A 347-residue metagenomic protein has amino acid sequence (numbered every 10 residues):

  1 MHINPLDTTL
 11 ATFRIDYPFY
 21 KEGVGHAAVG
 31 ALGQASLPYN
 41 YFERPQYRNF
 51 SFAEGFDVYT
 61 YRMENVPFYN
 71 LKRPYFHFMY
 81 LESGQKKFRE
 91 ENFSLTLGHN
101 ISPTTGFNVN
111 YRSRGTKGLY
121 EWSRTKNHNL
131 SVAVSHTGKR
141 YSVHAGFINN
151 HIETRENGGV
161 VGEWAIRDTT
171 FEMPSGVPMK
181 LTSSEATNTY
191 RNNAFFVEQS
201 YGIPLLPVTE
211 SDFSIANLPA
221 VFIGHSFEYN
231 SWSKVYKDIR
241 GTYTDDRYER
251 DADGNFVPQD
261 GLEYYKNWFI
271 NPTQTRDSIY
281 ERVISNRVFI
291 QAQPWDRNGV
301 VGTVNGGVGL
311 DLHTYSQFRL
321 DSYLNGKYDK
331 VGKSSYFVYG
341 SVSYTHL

Functional and structural regions predicted by a protein language model:
M1-A194, G202-N217: Membrane-proximal, glycine/serine-rich, low-complexity loop/turn segments characteristic of large bacterial
Y59-T60, F78-M79, R114-T116, G176-E185 (+3 more regions): Extracytoplasmic loops and strand-loop junctions of Gram-negative outer membrane beta-barrel proteins
M79-S83, R112-R114, I148-N150, G202 (+4 more regions): Outer-membrane beta-barrel pore domains and translocons
L95, V132-V134, V197-Q199, N286-I290 (+1 more regions): Membrane-embedded beta-strands of outer-membrane beta-barrel proteins, especially the hydrophobic/small aromatic
Y120-K126, E156-G162, V235-T242, S316-L324: Outer-membrane beta-barrel translocator domains and adjoining extracellular loop/strand segments of Gram-negative
E121, Y236, Q259-G306, H313-N325 (+1 more regions): Long, acidic/polar, low-complexity amphipathic helices and coiled-coil-like
G162-S175, K237-P272: Surface-exposed loop/turn segments flanking beta-strands in extracellular/periplasmic regions
T345-H346: Conserved small/polar residues in nucleotide/adenosyl-binding loops
